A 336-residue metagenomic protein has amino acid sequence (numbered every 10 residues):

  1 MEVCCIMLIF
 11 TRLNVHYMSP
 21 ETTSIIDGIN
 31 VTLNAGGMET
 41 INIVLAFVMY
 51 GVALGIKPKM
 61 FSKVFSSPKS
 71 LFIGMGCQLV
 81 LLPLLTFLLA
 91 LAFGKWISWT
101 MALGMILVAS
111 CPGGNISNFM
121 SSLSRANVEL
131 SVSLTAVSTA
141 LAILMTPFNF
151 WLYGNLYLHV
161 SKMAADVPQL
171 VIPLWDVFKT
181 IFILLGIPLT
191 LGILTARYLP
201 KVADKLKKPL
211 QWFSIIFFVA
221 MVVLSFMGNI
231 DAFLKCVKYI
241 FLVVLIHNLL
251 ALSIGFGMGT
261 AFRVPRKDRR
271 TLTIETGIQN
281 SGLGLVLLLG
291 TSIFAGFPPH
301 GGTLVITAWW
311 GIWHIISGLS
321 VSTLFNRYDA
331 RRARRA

Functional and structural regions predicted by a protein language model:
C4-C5: Cysteine-centered motifs
T11-A336: Alpha-helical transmembrane segments of multi-pass small-molecule/ion transporters
